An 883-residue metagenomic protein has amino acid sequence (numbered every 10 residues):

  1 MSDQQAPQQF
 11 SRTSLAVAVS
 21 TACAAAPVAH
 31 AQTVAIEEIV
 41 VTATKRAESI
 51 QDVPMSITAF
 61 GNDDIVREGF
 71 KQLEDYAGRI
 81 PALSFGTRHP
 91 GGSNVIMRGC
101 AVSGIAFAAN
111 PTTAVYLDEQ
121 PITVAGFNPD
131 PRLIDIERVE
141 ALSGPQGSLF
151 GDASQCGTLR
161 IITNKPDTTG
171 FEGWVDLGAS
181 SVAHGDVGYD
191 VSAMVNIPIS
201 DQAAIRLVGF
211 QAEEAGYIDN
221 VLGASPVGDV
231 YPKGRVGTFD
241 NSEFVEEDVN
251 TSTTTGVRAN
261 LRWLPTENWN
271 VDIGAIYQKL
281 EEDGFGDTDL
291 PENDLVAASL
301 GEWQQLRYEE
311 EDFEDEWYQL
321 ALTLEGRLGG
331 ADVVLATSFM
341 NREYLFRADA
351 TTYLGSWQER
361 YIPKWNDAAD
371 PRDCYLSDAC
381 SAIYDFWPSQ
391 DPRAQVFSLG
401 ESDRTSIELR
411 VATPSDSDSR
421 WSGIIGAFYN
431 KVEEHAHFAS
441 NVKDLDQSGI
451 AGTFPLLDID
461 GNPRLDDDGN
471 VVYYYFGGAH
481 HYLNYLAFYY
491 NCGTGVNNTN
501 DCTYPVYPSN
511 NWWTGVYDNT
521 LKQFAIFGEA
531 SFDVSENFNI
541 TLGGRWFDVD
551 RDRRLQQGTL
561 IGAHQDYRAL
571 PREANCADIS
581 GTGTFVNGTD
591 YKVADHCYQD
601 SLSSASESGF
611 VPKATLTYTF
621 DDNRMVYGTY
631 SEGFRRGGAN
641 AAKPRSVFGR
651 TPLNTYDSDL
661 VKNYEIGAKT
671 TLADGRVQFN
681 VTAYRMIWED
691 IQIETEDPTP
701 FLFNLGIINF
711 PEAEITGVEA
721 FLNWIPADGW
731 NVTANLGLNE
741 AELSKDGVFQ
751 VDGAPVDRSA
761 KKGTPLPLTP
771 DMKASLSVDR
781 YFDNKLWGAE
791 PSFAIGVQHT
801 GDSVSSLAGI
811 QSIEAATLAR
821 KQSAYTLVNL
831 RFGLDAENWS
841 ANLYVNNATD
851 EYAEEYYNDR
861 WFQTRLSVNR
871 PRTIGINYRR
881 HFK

Functional and structural regions predicted by a protein language model:
L73-E74, N94-I96, Y116, A141 (+2 more regions): N-terminal periplasmic accessory domains that precede and gate Gram-negative outer-membrane beta-barrel machines
I105-A106, T113, D118-P145, A193: Short acidic/polar hinge/loop motifs at secondary-structure boundaries that mediate gating or recognition
A183-D283, Q319, S402-I407, A412-D418 (+5 more regions): Transmembrane beta-barrel wall of Gram-negative outer-membrane proteins
Y217-D248, D283-Y308, T351-F397, A439-T514 (+6 more regions): Solvent-exposed loop segments that connect transmembrane elements
R262-T266, V411-P414, S422, G426-N430 (+1 more regions): Structural signature of Gram-negative outer-membrane beta-barrels, strongest in the C-terminal barrel of TonB-dependent
T323-L328, D332-A350, T619-G637, A641-K643 (+6 more regions): Membrane-embedded beta-barrel scaffold of Gram-negative outer-membrane proteins
A412, G426, E536-I540, N680 (+3 more regions): Gram-negative outer-membrane beta-barrel transporters
S440-Q447, A727, Q798-Q811, G833-K883: C-terminal beta-signal and adjacent terminal beta-strands/loops of Gram-negative outer-membrane beta-barrel proteins
